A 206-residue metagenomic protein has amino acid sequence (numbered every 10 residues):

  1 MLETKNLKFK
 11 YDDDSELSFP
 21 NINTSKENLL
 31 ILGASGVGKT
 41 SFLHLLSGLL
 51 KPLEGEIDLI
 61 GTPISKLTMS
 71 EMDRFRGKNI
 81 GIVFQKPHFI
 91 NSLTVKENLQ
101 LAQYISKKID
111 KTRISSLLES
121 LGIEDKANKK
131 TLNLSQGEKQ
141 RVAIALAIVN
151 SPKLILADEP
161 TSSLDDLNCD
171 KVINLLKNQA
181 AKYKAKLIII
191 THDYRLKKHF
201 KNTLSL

Functional and structural regions predicted by a protein language model:
S47: Helix-to-loop junction immediately C-terminal to a conserved catalytic motif
G55-P63: Conserved ABC transporter NBD signature motif
P63, I109-K126: Conserved ABC ATPase "signature" region
K130-L134, E138: Conserved ABC ATPase signature
I144: Hydrophobic anchor residue at the start of the ABC signature
S151: Conserved catalytic motifs of ABC-family nucleotide-binding domains
I155-D158: Catalytic Walker B motif of ABC-type/P-loop ATPase nucleotide-binding domains
